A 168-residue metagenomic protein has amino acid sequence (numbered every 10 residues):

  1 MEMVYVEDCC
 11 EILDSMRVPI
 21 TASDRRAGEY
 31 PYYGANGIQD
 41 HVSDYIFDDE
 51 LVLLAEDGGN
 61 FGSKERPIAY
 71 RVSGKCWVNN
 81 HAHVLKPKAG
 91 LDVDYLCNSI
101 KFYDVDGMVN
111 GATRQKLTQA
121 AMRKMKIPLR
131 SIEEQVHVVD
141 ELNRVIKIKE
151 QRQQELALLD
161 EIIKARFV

Functional and structural regions predicted by a protein language model:
M1-R17, A22-G34, K124-D140, K147-V168: Non-catalytic DNA-recognition/assembly elements of restriction-modification systems
M1-V4, A82-D92, F102, D106-G107 (+1 more regions): Proline-centric
C9-I12, S99, M108, K116: Residues that form generic nucleotide/phosphate-binding pockets
V18, H41-V42: Short N-terminal binding/cap micro-motifs at the start of the first secondary-structure element
S23-R25, K116-Q119: A short beta-turn/loop motif at secondary-structure boundaries
G34-I38, D44-K101, N110, T118-M122: A short beta-sheet element
F61, G107, I146-K149: Conserved NTP-handling cores and scaffolds of large molecular machines
